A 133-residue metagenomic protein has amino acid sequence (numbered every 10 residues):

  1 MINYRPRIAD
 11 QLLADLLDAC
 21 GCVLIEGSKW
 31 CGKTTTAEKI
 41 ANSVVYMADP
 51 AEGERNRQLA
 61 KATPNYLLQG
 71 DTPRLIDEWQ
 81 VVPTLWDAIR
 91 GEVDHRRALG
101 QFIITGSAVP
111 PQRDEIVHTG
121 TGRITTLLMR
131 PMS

Functional and structural regions predicted by a protein language model:
M1-S133: Phosphate-binding site recognition
